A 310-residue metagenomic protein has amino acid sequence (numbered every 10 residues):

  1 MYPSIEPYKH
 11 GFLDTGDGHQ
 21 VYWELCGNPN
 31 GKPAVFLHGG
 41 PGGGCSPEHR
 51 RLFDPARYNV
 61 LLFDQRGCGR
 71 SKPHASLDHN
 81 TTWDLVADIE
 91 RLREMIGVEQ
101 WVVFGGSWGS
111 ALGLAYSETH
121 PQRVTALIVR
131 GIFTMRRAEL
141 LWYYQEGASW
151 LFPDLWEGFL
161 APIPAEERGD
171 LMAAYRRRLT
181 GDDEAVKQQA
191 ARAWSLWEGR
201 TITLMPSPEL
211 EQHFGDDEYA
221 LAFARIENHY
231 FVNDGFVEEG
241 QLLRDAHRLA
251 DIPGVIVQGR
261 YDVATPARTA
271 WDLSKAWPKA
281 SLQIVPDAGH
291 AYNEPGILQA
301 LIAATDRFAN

Functional and structural regions predicted by a protein language model:
M1-Y22, E227: N-terminal cap/lid segment of alpha/beta-hydrolase-fold proteins
D14-P73: Conserved HGGG/HGGXW glycine-rich cap/lid loop of the alpha/beta-hydrolase fold
W83-W101: Conserved acidic catalytic loop of the alpha/beta-hydrolase fold
E99-A138: Conserved hydrolase catalytic core segment
Q122-Y175: A catalytic-pocket lid/entrance helix-loop region that shapes and gates access to the active site across common
L249-A250, I256-Q258: Short beta-strand/loop motif that positions the catalytic acidic residue of the alpha/beta-hydrolase fold
V263-T269: Conserved alpha/beta-hydrolase "acid-adjacent" motif
A280-N310: Catalytic active-site module of serine/aspartate enzymes centered on a nucleophile-bearing elbow/loop
